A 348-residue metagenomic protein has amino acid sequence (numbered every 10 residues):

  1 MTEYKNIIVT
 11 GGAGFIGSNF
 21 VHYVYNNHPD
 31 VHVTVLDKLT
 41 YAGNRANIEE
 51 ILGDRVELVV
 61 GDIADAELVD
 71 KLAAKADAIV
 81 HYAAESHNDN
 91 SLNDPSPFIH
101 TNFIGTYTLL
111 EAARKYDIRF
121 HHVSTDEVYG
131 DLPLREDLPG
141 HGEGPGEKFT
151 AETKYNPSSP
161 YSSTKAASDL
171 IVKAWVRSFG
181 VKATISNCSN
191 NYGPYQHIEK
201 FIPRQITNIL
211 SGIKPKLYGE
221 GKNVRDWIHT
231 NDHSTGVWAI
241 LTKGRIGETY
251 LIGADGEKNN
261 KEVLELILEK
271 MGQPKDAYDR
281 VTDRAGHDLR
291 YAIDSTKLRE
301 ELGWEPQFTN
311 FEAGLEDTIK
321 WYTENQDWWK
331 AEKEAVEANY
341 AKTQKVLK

Functional and structural regions predicted by a protein language model:
M1, D54-R55, A74-D77, A113-H121 (+6 more regions): Generic structural signal for short, solvent-exposed loop/turn connectors between secondary structure elements
M1-N191, W321-N325, A331, A335-K348: N-terminal Rossmann-like NAD(P)+-binding domain of SDR-like oxidoreductases, especially those catalyzing
I8, F20, V33, G61-A64 (+2 more regions): C-terminal substrate-binding subdomain of Rossmann-fold SDR/epimerase-dehydratase oxidoreductases
N19, A46, K71, N90-N93 (+5 more regions): Generic recognition of short, well-ordered alpha-helical segments
T40, V80, H87, P95 (+6 more regions): Generic anion/oxyanion-binding catalytic loop in active/binding sites
G43, A78, L170, K200-R204 (+5 more regions): Generic alpha-helical secondary structure signal
N44, L52, P194-I198, G256 (+2 more regions): Residue-level signature of the cytosolic catalytic core of signaling kinases
N47, L132-K148, P160, L170-T242 (+2 more regions): NAD(P)-dependent short-chain dehydrogenase/reductase
